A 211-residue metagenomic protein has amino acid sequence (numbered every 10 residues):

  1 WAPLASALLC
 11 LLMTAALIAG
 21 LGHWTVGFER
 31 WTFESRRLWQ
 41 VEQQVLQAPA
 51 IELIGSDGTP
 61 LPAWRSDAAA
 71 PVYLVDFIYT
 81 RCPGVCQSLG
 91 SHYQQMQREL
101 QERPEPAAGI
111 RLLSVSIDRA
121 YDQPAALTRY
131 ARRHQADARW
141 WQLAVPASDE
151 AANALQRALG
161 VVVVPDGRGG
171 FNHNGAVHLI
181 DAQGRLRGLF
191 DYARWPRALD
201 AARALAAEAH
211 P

Functional and structural regions predicted by a protein language model:
W1-I54, P211: N-terminal targeting signals for export/organelle localization
A48-P49, Y73, N174-A176: Short loop/turn microsegments at loop-to-beta-strand junctions
S56-D57, A182: Short, ordered coil/turn segments that flank beta-strands lining enzyme active or ligand-binding pockets
L61-P62, R187: Generic structural signal for well-ordered beta-strand positions
A63-Y93: Short active-site neighborhood of thiol/selenol oxidoreductases, capturing the structured segment around
L89-L155: Structural microenvironment flanking redox-active thiols in thiol-disulfide oxidoreductases
R139-W141, N153, R157-D166, G170-H178: Structural micro-motif
D166-P211: Thiol-/selenol-based redox modules, centered on thioredoxin-like and closely related oxidoreductase domains
